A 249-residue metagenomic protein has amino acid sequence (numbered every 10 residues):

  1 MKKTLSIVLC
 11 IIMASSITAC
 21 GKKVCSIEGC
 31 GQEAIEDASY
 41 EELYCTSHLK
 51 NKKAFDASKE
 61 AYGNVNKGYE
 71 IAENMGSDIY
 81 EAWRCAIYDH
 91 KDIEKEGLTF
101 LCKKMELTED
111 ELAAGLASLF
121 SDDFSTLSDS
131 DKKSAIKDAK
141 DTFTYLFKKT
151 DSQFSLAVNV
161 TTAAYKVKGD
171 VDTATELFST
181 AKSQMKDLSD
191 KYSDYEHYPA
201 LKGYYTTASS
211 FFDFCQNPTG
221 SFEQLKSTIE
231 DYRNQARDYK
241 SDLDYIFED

Functional and structural regions predicted by a protein language model:
M1-T4: Positively charged n-region of N-terminal signal peptides that target proteins for export
M13: Polyanion-binding surfaces on beta-sheet-dominated domains and ring/shell assemblies
S16-A19: C-terminal motif of bacterial Sec signal peptides marking the signal peptidase cleavage site
G21-K23: Bacterial signal peptide processing site
C25-I27, C45: Short cysteine-rich clusters marking metal-coordination/redox-active sites
C30-I35, K50-K53: Short functional micro-motifs and their immediate structural scaffolds
A38-K50: Cysteine-rich micro-motifs
S58-M105, E109, D122-D249: C-terminal amphipathic alpha-helix
